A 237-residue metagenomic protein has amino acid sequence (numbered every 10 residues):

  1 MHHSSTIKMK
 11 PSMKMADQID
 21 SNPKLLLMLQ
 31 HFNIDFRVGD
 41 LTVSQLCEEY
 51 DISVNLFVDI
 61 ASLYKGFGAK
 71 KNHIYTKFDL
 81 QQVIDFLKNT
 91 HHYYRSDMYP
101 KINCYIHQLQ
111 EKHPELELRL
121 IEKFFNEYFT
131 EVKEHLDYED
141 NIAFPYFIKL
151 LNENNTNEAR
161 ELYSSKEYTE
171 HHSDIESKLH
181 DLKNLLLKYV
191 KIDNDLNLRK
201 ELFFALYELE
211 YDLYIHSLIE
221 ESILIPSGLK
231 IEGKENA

Functional and structural regions predicted by a protein language model:
M1-A237: Small-residue-biased structural context
